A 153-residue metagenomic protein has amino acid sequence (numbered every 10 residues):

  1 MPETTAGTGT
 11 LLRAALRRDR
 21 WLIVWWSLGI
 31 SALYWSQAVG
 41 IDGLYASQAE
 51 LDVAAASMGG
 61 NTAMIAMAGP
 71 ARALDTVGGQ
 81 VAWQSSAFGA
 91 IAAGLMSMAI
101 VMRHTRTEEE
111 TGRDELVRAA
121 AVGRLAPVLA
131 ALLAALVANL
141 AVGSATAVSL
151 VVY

Functional and structural regions predicted by a protein language model:
M1-S31: Aromatic- and glycine-rich beta-strand/loop motifs that create alpha-glucan
W21-G60, G89-G94: Hydrophobic alpha-helical transmembrane segments of multi-pass membrane transport/permease proteins
I41, M102-R106, T146, L150: Membrane-water interface at transmembrane helix exits
G43-S85: Long, glycine/tryptophan/cysteine-rich extracytoplasmic
Q80-E108: Long, hydrophobic alpha-helical segments
M102-A134: Helix-loop-helix units of permease transmembrane domains in multi-pass membrane transporters, especially ABC
A134-Y153: Secretory targeting signals
